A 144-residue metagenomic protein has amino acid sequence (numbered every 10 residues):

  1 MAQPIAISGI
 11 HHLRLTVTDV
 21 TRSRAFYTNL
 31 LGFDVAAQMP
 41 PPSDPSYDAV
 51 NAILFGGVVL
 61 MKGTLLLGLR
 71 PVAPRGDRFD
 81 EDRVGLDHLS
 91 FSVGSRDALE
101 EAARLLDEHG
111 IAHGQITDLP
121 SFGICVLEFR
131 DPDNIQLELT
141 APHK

Functional and structural regions predicted by a protein language model:
A2-Q3, A103-K144: Vicinal oxygen chelate
I5-G9: A short, Lys/Arg-rich alpha-helix, primarily the initiator
I10-D19, V58-M61, R78-L105, C125-R130: Vicinal oxygen chelate
T16-L65: Core segments of cupin and vicinal oxygen chelate
R24-A25, E100, L137: Alpha-helical elements of the RecA-like P-loop NTPase motor core of helicases
Y27, A73, A103: Short, flexible helix/strand-to-coil boundary loops that buttress conserved ligand/catalytic motifs in alpha/beta
P41-Y47, P74, I116-P120: Short, solvent-exposed loop/turn elements at beta->coil junctions and helix N-caps that rim active or binding pockets
R70-D77, P142: Acetyl-CoA-dependent GNAT
